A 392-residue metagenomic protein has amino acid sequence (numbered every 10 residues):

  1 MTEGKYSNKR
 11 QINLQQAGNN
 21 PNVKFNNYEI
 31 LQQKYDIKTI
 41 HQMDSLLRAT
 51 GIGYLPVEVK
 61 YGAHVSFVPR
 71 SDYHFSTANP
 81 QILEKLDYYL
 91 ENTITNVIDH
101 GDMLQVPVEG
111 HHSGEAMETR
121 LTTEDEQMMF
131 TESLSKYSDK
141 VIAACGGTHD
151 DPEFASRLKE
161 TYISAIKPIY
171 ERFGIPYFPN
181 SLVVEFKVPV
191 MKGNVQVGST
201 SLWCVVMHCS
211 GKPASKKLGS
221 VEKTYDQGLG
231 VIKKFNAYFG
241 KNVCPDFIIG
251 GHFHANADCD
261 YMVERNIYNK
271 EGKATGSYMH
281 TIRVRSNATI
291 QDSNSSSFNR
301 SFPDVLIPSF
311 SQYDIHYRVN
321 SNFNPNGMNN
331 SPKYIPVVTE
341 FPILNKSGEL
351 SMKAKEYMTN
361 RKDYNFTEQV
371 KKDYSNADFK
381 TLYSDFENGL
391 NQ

Functional and structural regions predicted by a protein language model:
M1-P69, Q392: Acidic, histidine-bearing metal-coordination/catalytic regions of metal-dependent phosphoesterases
S7, Q11, H112-S135, G228 (+1 more regions): Ligand-binding grooves and catalytic loops that recognize ribose/phosphate and carbohydrate rings, and esterified lipid
G53-H64, R70, F75-F178: Core catalytic region of metal-dependent phosphoesterases/phosphodiesterases, especially metallo-beta-lactamase-like
P56-V68, E185-V205, S277-I282: Beta-strand-turn-beta hairpins that frame and shape the catalytic cleft of phosphate-ester-processing enzymes
V68-D72, N96-D102, V141-T148, Y177-P179 (+3 more regions): Active-site neighborhood of phospho(di)ester-bond hydrolases with catalytic His/Asp-centered motifs
A155-M207, G211-G219: An acidic, phosphate/nucleotide-engaging active-site surface
S201-V205, S210-N324: Conserved beta-sheet core of the metallophosphoesterase superfamily
V305-Q392: A short C-terminal boundary segment appended to hydrolase-like catalytic domains
